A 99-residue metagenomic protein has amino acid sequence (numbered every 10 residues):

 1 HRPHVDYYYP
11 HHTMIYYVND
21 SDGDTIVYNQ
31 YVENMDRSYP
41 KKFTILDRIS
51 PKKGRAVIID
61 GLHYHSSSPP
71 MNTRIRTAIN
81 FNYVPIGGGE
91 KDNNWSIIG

Functional and structural regions predicted by a protein language model:
H1-I98: Catalytic core of non-heme Fe(II) oxygenases with the double-stranded beta-helix
